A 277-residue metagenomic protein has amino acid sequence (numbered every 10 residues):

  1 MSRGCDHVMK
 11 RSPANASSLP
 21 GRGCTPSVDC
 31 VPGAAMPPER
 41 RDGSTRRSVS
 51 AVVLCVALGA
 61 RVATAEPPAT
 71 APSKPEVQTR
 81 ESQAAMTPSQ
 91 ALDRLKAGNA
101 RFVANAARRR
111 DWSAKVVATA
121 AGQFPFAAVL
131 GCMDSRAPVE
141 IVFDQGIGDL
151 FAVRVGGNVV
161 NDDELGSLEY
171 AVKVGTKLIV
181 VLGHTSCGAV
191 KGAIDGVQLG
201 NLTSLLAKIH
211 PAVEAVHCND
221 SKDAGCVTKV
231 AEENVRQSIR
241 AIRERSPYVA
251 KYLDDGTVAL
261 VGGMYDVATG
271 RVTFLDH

Functional and structural regions predicted by a protein language model:
C30, P37-V56: N-terminal secretory signal peptides and thylakoid transit peptides that target proteins across membranes
L58-T64: C-terminal segment of classical bacterial N-terminal signal peptides
E66-G122, I147-G148, G157-G166, Y170-T176 (+1 more regions): Divalent-metal-activated hydrolytic enzyme cores
G131-R136, G156-V159, L182-T185: Short glycine-enriched loops at secondary-structure junctions
D144-A152: Short helix-loop-beta junction
F151, L178-L182: Short hydrophobic alpha-helical runs that function as membrane-insertion/retention elements
